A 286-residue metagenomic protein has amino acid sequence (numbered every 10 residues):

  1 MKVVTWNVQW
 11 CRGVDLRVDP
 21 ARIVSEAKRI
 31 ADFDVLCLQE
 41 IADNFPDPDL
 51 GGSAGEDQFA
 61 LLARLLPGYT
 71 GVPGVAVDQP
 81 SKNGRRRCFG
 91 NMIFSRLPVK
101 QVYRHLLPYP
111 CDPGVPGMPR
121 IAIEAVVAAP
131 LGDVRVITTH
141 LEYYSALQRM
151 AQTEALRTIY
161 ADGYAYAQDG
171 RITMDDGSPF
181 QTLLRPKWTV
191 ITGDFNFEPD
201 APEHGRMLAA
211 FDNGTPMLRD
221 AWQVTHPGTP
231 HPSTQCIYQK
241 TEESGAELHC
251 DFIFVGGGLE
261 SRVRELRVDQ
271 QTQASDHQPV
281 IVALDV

Functional and structural regions predicted by a protein language model:
M1-A31, V35, T70-V286: Active-site regions of metal-assisted phosphoester/phosphodiester hydrolases, unifying DNase/endonuclease modules
V8, Q39-L50, D220: Active-site neighborhood of divalent metal-dependent phosphoester/pyrophosphate hydrolases
G13-V18, D43-E56: Short, flexible/disordered intra-domain loops and linkers
